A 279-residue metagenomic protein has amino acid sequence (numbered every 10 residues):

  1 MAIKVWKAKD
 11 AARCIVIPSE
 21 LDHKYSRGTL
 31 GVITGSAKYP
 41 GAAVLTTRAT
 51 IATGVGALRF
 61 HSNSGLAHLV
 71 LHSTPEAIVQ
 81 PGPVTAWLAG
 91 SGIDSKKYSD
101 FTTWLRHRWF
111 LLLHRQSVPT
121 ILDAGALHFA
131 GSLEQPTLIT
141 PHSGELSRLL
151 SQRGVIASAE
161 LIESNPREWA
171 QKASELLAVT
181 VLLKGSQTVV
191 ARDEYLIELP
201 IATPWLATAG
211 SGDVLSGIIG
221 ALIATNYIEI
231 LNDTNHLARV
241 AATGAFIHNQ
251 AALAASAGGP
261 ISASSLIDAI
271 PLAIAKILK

Functional and structural regions predicted by a protein language model:
M1-K24: Positively charged, low-complexity intrinsically disordered leader regions
A2-A8, A57-I201: Glycine-rich phosphate/dinucleotide-binding loop and adjoining beta-alpha-beta core of small-molecule
S19-I78: Substrate-binding N-lobe of the ribokinase-like
K38-T53, A130, T208, G212-I218 (+1 more regions): Short glycine/serine/threonine-rich phosphate/pyrophosphate-binding segments that cradle anionic phosphate groups
S151, T208-I247: Short, small-residue alpha-helix embedded
V155-N165, Y227-A242, S256-I261: Short, charged, surface-exposed loops that flank catalytic or proteolytic processing sites
P200-G210: Short pre-catalytic strand/loop immediately N-terminal to key active-site residues, enriched for Gly-Thr
N249-K279: Charged C-terminal helix
